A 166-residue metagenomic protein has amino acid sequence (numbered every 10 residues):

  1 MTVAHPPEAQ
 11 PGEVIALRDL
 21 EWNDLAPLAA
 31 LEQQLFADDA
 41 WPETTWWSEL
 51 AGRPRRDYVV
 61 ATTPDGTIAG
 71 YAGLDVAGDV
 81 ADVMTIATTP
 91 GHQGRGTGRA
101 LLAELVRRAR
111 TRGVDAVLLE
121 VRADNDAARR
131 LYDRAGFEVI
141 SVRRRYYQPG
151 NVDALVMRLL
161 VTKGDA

Functional and structural regions predicted by a protein language model:
T2-E8, G12-I15, D19-R95, R99-R112 (+2 more regions): Acetyl-CoA-dependent GNAT
T85-A87, L118-E120, V156-R158: Short aromatic/hydrophobic contact patches that present stacked aromatics for nucleic-acid/ligand binding
T89, Q93, R122-D124, P149: Residue-level recognition of the GNAT/N-acetyltransferase active site
L102, D124-A128, R145-G150: Short glycine/proline-centered loop/turn elements that form peptide/ligand docking sites
A109-E120, L131, R143: Conserved GNAT acetyl-CoA-binding A-motif
E120, E138-L155: Conserved catalytic-core motifs of GNAT/GCN5-like acyltransferases
Y132, F137, M157: Conserved active-site tyrosine of GNAT-family acetyltransferases
